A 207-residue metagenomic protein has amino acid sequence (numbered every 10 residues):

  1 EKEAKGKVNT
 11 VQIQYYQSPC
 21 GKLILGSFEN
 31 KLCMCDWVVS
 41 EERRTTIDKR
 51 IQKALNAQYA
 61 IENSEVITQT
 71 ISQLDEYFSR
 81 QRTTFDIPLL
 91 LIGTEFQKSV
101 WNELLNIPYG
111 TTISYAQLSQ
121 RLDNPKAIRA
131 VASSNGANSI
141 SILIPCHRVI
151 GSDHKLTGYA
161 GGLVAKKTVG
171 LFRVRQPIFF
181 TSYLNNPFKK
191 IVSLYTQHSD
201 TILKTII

Functional and structural regions predicted by a protein language model:
E1-K126, I178-F179, Y183: Basic nucleic-acid-binding alpha-helical/helix-turn surface characteristic of O6-alkylguanine DNA
E1-N9, S152-L184: …primarily DNA-binding HTH/wHTH and HhH modules…
Y15, E95, P145, V174 (+1 more regions): Intrinsically disordered, low-complexity regions enriched for glutamine and histidine
G21, Q176, S182-T196, D200-L203 (+1 more regions): Intrinsically disordered, low-complexity segments enriched in serine/proline and basic residues
S27, L32, S99, I142 (+4 more regions): Residues at secondary-structure transition points
E103, H154, F172, Y195-T196 (+1 more regions): A periodicity- and composition-biased signal for non-globular, repetitive helical segments
K126-T168: Short glycine/serine-rich loop segments
